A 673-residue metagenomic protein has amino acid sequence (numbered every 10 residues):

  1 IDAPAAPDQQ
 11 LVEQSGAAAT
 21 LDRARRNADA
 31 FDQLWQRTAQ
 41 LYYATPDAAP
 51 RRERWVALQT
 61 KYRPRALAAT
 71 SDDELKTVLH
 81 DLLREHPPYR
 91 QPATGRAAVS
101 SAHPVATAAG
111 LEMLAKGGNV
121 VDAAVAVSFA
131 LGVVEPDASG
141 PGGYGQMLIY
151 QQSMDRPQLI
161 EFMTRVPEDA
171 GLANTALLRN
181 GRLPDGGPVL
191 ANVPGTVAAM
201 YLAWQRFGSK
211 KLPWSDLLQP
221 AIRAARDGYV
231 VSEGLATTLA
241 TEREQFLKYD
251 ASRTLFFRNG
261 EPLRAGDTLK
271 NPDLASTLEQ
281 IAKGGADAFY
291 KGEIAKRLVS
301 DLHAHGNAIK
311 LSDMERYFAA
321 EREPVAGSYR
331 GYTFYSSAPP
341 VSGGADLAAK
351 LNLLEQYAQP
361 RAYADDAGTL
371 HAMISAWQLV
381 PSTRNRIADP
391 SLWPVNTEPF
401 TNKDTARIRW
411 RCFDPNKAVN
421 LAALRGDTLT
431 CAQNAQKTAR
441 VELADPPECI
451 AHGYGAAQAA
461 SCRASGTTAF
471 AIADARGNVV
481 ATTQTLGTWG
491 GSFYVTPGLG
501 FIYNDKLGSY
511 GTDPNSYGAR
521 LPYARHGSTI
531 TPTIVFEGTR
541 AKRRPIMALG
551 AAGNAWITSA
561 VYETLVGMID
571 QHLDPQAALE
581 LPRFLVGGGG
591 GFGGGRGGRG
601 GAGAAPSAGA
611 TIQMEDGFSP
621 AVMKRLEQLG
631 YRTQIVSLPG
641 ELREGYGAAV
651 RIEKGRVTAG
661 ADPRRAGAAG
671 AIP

Functional and structural regions predicted by a protein language model:
E13-D47, Q91-A123: Mature N-terminal segment immediately following signal peptide/propeptide cleavage in secreted/periplasmic
R26-F31, T38, R54, L58 (+23 more regions): Stable alpha-helical elements in mature extracytoplasmic
T45-A93, S139, A388-L392: Extended, small/polar residue-biased N-terminal targeting/export presequences and adjacent propeptide/linker tracts
Q91-A108, E112, V120-G284, F289-K291 (+1 more regions): Noncatalytic scaffold domains of N-terminal-nucleophile
V133-Y150, M154-L159, A308-K310, C449-H452 (+6 more regions): Active-site rim segments in enzyme catalytic domains, especially the processed small/beta chain of N-terminal
Y357-T485, L499, K624, S637: Internal maturation/activation junctions in enzymes
G589-A604: Disordered, low-complexity segments in secreted/periplasmic proteins that are enriched in proline
